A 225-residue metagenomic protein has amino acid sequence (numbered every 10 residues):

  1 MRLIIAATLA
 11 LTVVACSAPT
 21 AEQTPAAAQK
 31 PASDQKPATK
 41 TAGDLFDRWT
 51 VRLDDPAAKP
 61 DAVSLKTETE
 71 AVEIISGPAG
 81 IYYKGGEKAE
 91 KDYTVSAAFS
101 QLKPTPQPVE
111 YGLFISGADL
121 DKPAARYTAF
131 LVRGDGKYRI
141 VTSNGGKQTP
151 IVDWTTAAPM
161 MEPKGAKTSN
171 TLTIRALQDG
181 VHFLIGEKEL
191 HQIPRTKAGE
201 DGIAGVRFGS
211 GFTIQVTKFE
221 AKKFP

Functional and structural regions predicted by a protein language model:
V14-A15: C-terminal motif of bacterial Sec signal peptides marking the signal peptidase cleavage site
K30-P60: Extracellular carbohydrate-recognition regions
D61-I81: Short carbohydrate-recognition loop motifs
S76-G146: Secretory/extracellular carbohydrate-interaction modules and structurally similar beta-sandwich "look-alikes"
A97, K164-P194: Carbohydrate-binding surfaces in secreted/extracellular proteins
A97, T217-A221: Extracellular beta-strand elements of beta-rich domains used for carbohydrate recognition/degradation or cell-matrix
G146-T171: Short, aromatic/His-centered strand-loop micro-motif at the edge of beta-sheets
I193-K218: Flexible glycan-contacting loops in extracellular carbohydrate-active proteins
